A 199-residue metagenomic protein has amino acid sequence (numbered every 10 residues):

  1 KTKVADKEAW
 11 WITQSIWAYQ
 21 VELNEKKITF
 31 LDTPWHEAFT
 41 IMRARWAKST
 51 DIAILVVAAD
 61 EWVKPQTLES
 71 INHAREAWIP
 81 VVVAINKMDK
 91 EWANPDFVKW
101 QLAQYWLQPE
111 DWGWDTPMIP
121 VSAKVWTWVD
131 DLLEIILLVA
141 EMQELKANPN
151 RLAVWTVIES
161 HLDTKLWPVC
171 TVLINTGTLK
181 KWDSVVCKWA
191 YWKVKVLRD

Functional and structural regions predicted by a protein language model:
K1, I12, F30-D32, I54 (+7 more regions): Residue-level signature of catalytic and energy-coupling elements of molecular machines, predominantly ATP/GTP-dependent
K1-A44, V56, S160: P-loop NTPase switch module centered on the Walker A-proximal segment
I12, Q20-N24, A44-S49, N72-W78 (+3 more regions): Conserved catalytic network of the ASCE P-loop NTPase/AAA+ motor domain
L31-P34, V57, A84-N86, V121 (+2 more regions): Generic beta-strand/beta-sheet core signal
T40-E61, L68, N72-P80: Inter-motif core of Ras-like GTPase G domains
A58-D60, V82-A93, M118-T127, S160: G-domain G4 guanine-recognition motif of GTPases
K87-W114, D130-I136: GTPase G-domain guanine-specificity segment
W114-D199: Conserved catalytic-core segments of large NTP-driven translation/proteostasis enzymes
